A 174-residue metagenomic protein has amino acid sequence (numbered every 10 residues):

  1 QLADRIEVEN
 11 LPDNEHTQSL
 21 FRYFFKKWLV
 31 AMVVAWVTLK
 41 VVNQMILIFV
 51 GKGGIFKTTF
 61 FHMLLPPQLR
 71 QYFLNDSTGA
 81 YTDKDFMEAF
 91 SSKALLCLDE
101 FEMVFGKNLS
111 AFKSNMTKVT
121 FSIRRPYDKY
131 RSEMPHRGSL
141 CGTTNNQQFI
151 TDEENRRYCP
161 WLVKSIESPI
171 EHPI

Functional and structural regions predicted by a protein language model:
Q1-S91: P-loop NTPase catalytic core of nucleic-acid-dependent motor ATPases
T58, D99, F112, C141 (+1 more regions): Conserved RecA-like P-loop NTPase ATPase core
F86-S91, R125-T143: AAA+/SF3 P-loop NTPase mechanochemical coupling elements
S92-A94, H136-S139, E153-C159: Short glycine-/polar-rich loops that comprise or flank the Walker A/P-loop and associated switch/sensor motifs
A94-T117, F149-N155: Conserved AAA+/SF3 P-loop NTPase catalytic/coupling segment centered on the Walker-B
L109-E133: Conserved catalytic/switch belt of AAA+ P-loop NTPases
T144-Q148: Short, polar loop motifs at secondary-structure junctions
I150-P169: A short helix-turn-beta junction within AAA+ P-loop NTPase domains corresponding to the substrate/partner-engaging
